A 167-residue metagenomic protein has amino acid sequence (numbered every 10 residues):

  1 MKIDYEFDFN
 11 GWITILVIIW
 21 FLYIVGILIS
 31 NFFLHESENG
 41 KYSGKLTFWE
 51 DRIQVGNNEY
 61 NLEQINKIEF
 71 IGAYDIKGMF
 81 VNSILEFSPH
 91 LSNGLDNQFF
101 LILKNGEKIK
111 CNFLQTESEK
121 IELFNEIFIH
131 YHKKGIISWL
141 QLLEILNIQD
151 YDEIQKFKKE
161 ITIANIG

Functional and structural regions predicted by a protein language model:
M1-K41: Alpha-helical transmembrane spans
D4-I13, F48-N61, C111: Generic detector of contiguous secondary-structure segments
L16-Y23, Y74-Q98: Mixed-charge, low-complexity intrinsically disordered segments
I27-E69: Conserved beta-hairpin
D51, N58, A73, K104-G106 (+1 more regions): Generic structural motif
N61-G72, F113-K120: A short, sequence-level motif marking secondary-structure junctions
I71-S83, Y151-E160: Alpha-helical membrane-embedding segments and immediately adjacent membrane-interface amphipathic helices
G94-G167: Terminal and domain-flanking low-complexity segments
